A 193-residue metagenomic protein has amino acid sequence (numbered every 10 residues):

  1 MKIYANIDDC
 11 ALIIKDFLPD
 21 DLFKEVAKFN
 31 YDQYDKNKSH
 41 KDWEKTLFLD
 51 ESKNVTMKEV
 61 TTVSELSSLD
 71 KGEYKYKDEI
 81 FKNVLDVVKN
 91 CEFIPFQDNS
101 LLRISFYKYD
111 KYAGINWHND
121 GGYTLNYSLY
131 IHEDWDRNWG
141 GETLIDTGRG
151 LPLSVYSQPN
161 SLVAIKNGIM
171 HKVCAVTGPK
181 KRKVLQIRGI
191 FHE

Functional and structural regions predicted by a protein language model:
M1-I94: Non-heme Fe(II)/2-oxoglutarate
K89-E193: Catalytic core of non-heme Fe(II) oxygenases with the double-stranded beta-helix
